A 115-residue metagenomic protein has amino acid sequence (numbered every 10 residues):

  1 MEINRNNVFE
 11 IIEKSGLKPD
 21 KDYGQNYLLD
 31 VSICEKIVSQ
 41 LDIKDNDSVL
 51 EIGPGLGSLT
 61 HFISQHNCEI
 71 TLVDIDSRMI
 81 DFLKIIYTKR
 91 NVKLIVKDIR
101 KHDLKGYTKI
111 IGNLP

Functional and structural regions predicted by a protein language model:
M1-P115: Catalytic cores of RNA-modifying enzymes
